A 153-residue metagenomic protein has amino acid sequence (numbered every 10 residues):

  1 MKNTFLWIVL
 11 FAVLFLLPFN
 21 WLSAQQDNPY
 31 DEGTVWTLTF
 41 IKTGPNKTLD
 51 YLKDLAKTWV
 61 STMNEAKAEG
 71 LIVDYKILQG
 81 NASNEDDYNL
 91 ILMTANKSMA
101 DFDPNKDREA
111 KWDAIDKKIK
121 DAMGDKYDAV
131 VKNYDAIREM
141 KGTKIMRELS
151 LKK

Functional and structural regions predicted by a protein language model:
M1-D27: Bacterial Sec-dependent N-terminal signal peptides
Q25, E85, D103, G142-K153: A beta-strand edge to alpha-helix "cap/lid" segment located at domain peripheries
Q25-D50: Immediate post-signal-peptide N-terminus of mature secreted/exported proteins
Y30, S61, E65-V73, M93-K144: An amphipathic, aromatic/His-enriched active-site/gating alpha helix that lines ligand/cofactor pockets
L38-K42, I77-G80, A95-N96, E139-E148: Active-site-proximal beta-strand/loop segments in catalytic clefts of secreted hydrolases
T39, Y51, L92, F102: Hydrophobic pocket/interface hotspot
G44-I91: N-terminal, post-signal-peptide region of Sec/Tat-exported proteins
T48, A82, M99-D101, S150: Generic "edge-of-domain/loop-turn" microfeature
